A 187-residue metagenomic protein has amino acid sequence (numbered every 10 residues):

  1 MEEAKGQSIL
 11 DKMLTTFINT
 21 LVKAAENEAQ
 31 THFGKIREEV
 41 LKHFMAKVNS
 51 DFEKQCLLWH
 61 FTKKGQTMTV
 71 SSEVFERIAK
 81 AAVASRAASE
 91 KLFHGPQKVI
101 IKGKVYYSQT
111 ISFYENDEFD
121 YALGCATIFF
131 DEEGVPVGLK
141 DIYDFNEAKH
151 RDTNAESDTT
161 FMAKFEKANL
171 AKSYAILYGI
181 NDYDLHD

Functional and structural regions predicted by a protein language model:
K5-S8, K12-N19, K23, T31 (+2 more regions): Membrane-interacting helical modules
S8, E28-A29, F33, V83-K91: Short intrinsically disordered, low-complexity segments
L10-V22, E26, R37, L41 (+3 more regions): Residue-level detector of alpha-helical secondary structure
E38, K42-A46, E53-D187: Catalytic toxin/effector domains delivered as secreted proteins or via bacterial secretion systems
